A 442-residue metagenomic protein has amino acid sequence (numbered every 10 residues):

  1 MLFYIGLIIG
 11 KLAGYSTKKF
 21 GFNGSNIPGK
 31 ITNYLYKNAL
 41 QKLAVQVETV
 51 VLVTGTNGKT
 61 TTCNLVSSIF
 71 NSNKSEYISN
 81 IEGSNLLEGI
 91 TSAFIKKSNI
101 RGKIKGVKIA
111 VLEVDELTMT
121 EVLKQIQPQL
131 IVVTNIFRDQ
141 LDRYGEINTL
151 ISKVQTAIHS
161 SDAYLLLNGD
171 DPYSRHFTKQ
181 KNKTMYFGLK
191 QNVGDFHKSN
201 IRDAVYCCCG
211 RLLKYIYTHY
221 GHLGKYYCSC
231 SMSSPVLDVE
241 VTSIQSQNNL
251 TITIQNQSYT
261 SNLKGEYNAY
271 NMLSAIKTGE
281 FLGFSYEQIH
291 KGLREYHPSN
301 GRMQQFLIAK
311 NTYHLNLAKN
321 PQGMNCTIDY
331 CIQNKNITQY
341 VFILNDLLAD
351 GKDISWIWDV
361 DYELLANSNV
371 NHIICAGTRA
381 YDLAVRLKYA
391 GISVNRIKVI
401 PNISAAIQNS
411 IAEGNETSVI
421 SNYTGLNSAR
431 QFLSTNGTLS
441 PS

Functional and structural regions predicted by a protein language model:
M1-K18, N23-S25, C228-M232, E280-F284 (+2 more regions): ATP-dependent carboxylate-amine ligase
F3-G188, F196-R202, C207: Phosphate-binding loop of NTP-binding sites
L7, N26, T61, N85 (+12 more regions): Conserved active-site and cofactor/substrate-binding residues in soluble primary-metabolism enzymes
T62-C63, E121-V122, D142-R143, R175-T178 (+6 more regions): Short glycine-/acidic-enriched loop or helix-start segments at secondary-structure transitions that form or flank
V66, F70, I90-F94, M272-L282 (+1 more regions): Buried hydrophobic packing segments
E76, Q129-L130, A163-Y164, K183 (+4 more regions): Residues at the starts of beta-strands that form the adenosine-phosphate
T134, L166, N271, A275 (+2 more regions): Residue-level signal for inorganic ion chemistry
F187-P321: Adenine nucleotide phosphate-binding catalytic loops in nucleotide-utilizing enzymes
